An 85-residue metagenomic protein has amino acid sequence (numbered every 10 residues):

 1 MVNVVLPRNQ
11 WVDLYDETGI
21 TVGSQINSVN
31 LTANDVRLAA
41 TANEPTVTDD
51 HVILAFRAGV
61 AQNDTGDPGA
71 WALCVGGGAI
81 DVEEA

Functional and structural regions predicted by a protein language model:
M1-G23: Surface-exposed ligand/attachment interfaces on beta-rich extracellular proteins
M1-V2, A58, A85: Absolute protein N-terminus
N3-V5, Q25, T46, I53 (+1 more regions): Ser/Thr- (and often Asn-) enriched beta-sheet segments in non-cytosolic proteins
N9, E83-A85: Low-complexity intrinsically disordered segments
N9, T41-N43, G77: Beta-strand repeat scaffolds of extracellular/surface proteins
V22-S28, A61-I80: Noncatalytic modules at the cell exterior or secretory-pathway interfaces, chiefly beta-strand-rich lectin/adhesion
L31-T48: Short, surface-exposed beta-strand/strand-loop-strand elements in extracellular ectodomains
E44-P68: Intrinsically disordered, low-complexity Pro/Gly/Ser/Thr-rich segments with frequent PxxP/GP/PP motifs and embedded
